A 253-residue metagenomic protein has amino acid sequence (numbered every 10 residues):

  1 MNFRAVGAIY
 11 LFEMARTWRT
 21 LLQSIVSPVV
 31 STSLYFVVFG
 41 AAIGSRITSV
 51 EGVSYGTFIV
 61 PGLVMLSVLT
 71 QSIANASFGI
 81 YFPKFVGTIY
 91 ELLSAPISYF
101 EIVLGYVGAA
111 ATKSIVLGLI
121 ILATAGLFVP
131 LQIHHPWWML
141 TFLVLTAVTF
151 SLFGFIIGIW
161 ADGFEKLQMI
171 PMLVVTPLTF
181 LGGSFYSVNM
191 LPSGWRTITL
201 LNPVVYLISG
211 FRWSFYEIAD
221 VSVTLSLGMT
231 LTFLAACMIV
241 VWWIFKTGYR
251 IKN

Functional and structural regions predicted by a protein language model:
M1-W137, T141-N253: Hydrophobic transmembrane alpha-helices and immediately adjacent juxtamembrane helices of multi-pass inner-membrane
